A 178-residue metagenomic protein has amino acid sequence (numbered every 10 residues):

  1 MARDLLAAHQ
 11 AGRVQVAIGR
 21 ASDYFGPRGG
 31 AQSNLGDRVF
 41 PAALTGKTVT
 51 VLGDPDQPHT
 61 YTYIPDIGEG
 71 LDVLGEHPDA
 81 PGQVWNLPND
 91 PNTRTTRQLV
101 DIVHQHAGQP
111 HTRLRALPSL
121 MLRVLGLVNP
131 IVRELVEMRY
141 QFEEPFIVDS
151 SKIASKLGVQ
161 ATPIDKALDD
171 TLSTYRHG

Functional and structural regions predicted by a protein language model:
A2-A7, G68-E69: Conserved active-site helix of classical SDR/Rossmann-fold NAD(P)-dependent CH-OH oxidoreductases
A8-I18, S22-P58, V103: NAD(P)-dependent short-chain dehydrogenase/reductase
I18, Y61, T93, I147-V148 (+1 more regions): Short aromatic/basic micro-patch
Y24-G26, I67, N92: Conserved sequence/active-site signature of Rossmann-fold short-chain dehydrogenase/reductase
Q32-R38, L52-G75, G82-N86: Substrate-positioning beta->alpha
R38-T60, T112-P145: Alpha-helical membrane-targeting segments
G70-E134, S150, P163-G178: Mid/C-terminal beta-alpha module of Rossmann-like enzyme folds, strongest in SDR-family dehydrogenases/epimerases
